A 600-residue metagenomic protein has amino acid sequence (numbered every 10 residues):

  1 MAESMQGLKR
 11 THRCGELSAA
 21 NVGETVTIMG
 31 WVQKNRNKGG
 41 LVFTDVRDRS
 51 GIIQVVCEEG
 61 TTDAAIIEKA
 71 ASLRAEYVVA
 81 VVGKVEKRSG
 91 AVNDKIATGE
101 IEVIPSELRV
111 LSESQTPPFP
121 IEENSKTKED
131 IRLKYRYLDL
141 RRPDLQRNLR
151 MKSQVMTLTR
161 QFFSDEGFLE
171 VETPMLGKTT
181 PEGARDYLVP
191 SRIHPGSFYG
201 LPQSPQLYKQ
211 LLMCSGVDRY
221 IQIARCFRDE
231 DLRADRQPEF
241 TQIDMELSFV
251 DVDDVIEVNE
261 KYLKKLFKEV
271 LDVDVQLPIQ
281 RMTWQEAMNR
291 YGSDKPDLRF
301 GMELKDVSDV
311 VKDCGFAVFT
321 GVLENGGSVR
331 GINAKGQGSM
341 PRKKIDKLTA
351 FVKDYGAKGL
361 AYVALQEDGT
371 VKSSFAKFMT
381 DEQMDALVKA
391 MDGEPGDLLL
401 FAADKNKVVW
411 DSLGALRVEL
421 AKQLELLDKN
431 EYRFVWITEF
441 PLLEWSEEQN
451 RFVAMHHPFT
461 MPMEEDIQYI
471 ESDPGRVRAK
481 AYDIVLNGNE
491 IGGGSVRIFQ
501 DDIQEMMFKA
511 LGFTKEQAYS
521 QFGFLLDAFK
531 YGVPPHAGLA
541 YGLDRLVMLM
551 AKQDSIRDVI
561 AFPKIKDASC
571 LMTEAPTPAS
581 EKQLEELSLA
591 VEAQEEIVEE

Functional and structural regions predicted by a protein language model:
M1-E600: Class II aminoacyl-tRNA synthetase catalytic cores and aaRS-like
